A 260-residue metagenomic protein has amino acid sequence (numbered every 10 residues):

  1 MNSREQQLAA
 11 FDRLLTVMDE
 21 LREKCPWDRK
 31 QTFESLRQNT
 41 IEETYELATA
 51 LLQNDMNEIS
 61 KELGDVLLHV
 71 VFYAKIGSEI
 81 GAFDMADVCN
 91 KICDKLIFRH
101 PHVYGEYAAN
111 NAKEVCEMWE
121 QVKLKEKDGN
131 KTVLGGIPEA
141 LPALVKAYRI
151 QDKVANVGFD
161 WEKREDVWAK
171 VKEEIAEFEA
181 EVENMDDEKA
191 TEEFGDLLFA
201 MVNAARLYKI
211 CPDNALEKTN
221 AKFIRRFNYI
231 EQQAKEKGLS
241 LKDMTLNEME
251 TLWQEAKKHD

Functional and structural regions predicted by a protein language model:
M1-E62, L68-F194, L198-D260: Flexible "arm" and connector segments at domain edges
